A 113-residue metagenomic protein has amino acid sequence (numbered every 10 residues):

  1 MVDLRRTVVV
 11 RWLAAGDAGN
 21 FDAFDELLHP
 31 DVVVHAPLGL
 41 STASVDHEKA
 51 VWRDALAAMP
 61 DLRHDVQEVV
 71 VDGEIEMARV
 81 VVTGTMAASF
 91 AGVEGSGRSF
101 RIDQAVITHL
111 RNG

Functional and structural regions predicted by a protein language model:
M1-N112: C-terminal and inter-domain tail/linker signature
